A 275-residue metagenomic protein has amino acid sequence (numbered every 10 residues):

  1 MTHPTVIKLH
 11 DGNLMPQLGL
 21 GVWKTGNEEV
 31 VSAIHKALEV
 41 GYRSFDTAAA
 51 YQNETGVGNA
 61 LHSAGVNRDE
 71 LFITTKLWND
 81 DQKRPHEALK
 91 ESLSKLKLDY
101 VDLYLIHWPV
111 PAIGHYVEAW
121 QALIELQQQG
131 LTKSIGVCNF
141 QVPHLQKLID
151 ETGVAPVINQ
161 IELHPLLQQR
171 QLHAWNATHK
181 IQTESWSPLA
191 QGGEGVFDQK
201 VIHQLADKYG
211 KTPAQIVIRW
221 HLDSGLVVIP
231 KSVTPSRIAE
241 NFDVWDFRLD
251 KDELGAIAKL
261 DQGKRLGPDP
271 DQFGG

Functional and structural regions predicted by a protein language model:
M1-L71, A122, L189-A190, A256 (+1 more regions): N-terminal binding-site loop/beta-alpha segment at the start of enzyme catalytic domains that lines or forms
T2-I7, T55, N59-H62, A88-E91 (+2 more regions): Alpha-helical scaffolding within the catalytic cores of extracellular/periplasmic polymer-degrading hydrolases
T25-A37, D81-K97, P143-Q146, L167-Q168: Short, acidic/polar
T25-E28, D46-G56, W78-P85, P111-G114 (+2 more regions): Acidic-and-aromatic substrate-binding clefts and catalytic sites of carbohydrate-active enzymes
S44, Y100-L103, S134, I158: Residues at the N-termini of beta-strands
R68-D81, L103-P109, L163: A short, structured active-site edge motif that brings together acidic residues
H86-I106, E125-Q129, D150-E151: CE4/NodB-like, metal-dependent polysaccharide N-deacetylase domain that modifies extracellular/periplasmic N-acetylated
P109-G275: Beta/alpha (TIM)-barrel catalytic core signal, keyed to glycine-rich beta->alpha loops juxtaposed to Asp/Glu that bind
